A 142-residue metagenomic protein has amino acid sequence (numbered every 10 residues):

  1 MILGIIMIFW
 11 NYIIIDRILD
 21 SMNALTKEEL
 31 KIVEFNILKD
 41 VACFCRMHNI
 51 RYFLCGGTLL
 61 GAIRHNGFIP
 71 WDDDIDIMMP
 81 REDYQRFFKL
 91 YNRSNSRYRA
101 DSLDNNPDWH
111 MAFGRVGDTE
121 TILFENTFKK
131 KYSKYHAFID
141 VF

Functional and structural regions predicted by a protein language model:
M1-L25: Membrane-proximal basic amphipathic "stem/tether" segments
I8, E28-I32, L54: Short acidic/polar alpha-helix capping motifs at helix-coil junctions
M22-R46, Y91-F142: Conserved catalytic core of two-metal-ion nucleotidyltransferases
A42-I75, Y84-Q85: Active-site nucleotide-donor binding segment shared across nucleotidyl transfer reactions
M78-P80: Short hydrophobic/aromatic beta-strand micro-patches that form the beta-sheet surface supporting nucleotide- or nucleic
E82-Q85, N92: Short alpha-helix within the catalytic core of nucleotide-sugar-dependent glycosyltransferases
